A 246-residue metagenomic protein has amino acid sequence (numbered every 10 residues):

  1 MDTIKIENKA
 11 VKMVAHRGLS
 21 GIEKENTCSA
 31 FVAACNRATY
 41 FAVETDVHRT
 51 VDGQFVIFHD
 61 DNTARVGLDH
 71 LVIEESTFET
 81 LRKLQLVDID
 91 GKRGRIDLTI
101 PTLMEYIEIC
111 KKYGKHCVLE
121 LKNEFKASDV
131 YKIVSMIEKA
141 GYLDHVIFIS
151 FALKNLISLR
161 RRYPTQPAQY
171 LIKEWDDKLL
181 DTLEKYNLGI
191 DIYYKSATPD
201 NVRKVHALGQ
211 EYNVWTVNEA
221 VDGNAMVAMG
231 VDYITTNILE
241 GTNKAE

Functional and structural regions predicted by a protein language model:
M1-E246: Phosphate-group recognition and catalysis centered on beta-loop-alpha active-site segments
